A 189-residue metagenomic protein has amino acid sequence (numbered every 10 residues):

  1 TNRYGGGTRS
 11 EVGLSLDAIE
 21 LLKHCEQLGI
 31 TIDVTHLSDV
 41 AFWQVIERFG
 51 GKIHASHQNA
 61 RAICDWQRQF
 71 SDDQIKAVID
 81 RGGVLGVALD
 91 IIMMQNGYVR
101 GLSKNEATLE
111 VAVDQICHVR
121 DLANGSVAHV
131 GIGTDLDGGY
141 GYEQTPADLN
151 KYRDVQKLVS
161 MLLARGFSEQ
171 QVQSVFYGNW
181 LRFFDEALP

Functional and structural regions predicted by a protein language model:
T1-V99, A112-L122, H129, D154-M161 (+1 more regions): Extended, charged catalytic domains and RNA/DNA-binding interfaces, predominantly in divalent-metal-using enzymes
G29, F49, A123, G166 (+1 more regions): Sec/Tat-exported extracytoplasmic proteins
S38, S126, F167-Q171: Helix N-cap / loop-to-helix initiation motif
A60, G138, R182: Active-site micro-motifs of SAM-dependent methyltransferase domains
A88-L89, A123-L149: Short acidic/histidine-rich active-site segments
R100-E110, G139-L149, L162-G166, Q171-S174: Outer-membrane beta-barrel pore domains
N150-P189: Mid-to-C-terminal alpha-helical segments outside catalytic/metal-binding sites
